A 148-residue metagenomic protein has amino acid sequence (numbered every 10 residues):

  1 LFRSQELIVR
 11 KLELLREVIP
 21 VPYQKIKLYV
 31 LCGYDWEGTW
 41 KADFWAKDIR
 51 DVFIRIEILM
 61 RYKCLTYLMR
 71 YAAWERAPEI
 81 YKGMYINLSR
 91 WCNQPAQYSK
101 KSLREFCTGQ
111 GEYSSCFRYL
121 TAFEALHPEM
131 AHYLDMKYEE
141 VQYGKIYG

Functional and structural regions predicted by a protein language model:
L1-E79: Conserved AdoMet/S-adenosylmethionine-binding subsite of the radical SAM
D51-F53, C64-G148: C-terminal accessory extensions appended to soluble enzyme cores
